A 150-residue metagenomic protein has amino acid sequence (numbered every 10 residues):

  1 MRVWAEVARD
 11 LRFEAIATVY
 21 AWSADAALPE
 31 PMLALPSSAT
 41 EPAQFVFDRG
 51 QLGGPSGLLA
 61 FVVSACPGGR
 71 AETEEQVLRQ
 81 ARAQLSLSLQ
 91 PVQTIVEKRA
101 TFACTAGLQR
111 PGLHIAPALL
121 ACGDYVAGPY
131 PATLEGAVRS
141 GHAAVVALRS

Functional and structural regions predicted by a protein language model:
M1-E72, Q80-Q84: Mid-domain catalytic core of redox enzymes that form a hydrophobic substrate pocket/lid adjacent to a catalytic redox
D48-G53, I95-G128: FAD-binding beta-loop-beta segment adjacent to the flavin cofactor pocket
T73, A106-G107, T133: Residues at alpha-helix caps and immediate loop-helix transition turns in enzyme cores, especially N- and C-cap
Q76-A81, A144: Short, well-ordered amphipathic alpha-helical segments that serve as non-catalytic structural scaffolds within diverse
R79, A83, P117-L120: Feature representing long, continuous alpha-helical segments
L85-K98: A short coil-to-beta-strand element that immediately follows conserved catalytic motifs
V126-R149: A conserved FAD-binding loop/helix module that cradles the flavin
